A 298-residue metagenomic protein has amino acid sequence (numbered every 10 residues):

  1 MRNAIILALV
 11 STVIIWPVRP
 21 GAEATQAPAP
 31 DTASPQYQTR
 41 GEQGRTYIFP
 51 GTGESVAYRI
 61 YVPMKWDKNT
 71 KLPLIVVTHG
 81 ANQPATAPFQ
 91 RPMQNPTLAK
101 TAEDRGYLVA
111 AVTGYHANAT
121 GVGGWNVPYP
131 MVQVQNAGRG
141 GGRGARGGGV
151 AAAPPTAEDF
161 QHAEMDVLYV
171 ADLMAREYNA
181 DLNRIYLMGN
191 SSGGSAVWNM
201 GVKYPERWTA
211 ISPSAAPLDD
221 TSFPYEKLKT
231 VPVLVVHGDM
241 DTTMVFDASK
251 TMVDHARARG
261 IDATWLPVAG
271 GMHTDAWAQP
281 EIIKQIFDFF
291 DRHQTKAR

Functional and structural regions predicted by a protein language model:
V18-L74, D104-L108, R139-G147, A153-P155 (+9 more regions): A domain-start/cap signature at the N-terminus of enzymes
V56, N69-N179: Serine-hydrolase catalytic machinery in alpha/beta-hydrolase-like enzymes
F89-R91, V245-H255: Short alpha-helix in the alpha/beta-hydrolase fold that links the catalytic acid
D172-K229: Primarily recognizes the serine-hydrolase "nucleophile elbow" in alpha/beta-hydrolase and SGNH/GDSL folds
L234-H237, D241: Short beta-strand/loop motif that positions the catalytic acidic residue of the alpha/beta-hydrolase fold
V268-D275: Histidine-bearing beta->alpha loop at or near hydrolase active sites
A276-I286: Post-His helix in hydrolase/transferase enzymes
